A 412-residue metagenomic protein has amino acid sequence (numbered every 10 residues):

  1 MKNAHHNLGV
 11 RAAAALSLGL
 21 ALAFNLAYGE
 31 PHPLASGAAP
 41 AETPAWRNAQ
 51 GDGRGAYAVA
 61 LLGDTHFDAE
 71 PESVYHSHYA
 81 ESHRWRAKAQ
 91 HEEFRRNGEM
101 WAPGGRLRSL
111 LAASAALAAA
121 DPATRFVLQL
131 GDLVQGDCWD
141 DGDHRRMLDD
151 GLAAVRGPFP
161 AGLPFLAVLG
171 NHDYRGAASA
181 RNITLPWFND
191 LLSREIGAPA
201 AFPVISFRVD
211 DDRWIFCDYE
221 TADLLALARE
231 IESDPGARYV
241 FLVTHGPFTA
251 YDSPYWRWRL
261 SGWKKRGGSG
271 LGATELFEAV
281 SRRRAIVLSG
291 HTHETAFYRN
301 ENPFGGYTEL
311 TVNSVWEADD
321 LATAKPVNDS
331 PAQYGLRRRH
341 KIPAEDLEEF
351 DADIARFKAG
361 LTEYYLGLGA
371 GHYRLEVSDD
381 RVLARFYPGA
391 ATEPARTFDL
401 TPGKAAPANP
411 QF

Functional and structural regions predicted by a protein language model:
N3-A14: Bacterial N-terminal signal peptides that target proteins for export
A13-N25: Bacterial N-terminal signal peptides
Y28-G142: N-terminal active-site segment of His-dependent metallophosphoesterases
H32-G51, E72, C138-Y239, G262-G267 (+5 more regions): Extended active-site neighborhood of metal-dependent phosphoesterases/phosphodiesterases
A56-A69, R86-A89, R95-R96, D211-E220 (+2 more regions): Active-site-proximal beta-strand elements of phosphoester/diester hydrolases
D64, G131-D132, G170-N171, H245 (+1 more regions): Active-site glycine-centered loops adjacent to acidic/histidine catalytic or metal-binding residues that shape
A69-A102, P254-S269, V327-I342: A solvent-exposed, charged loop/short amphipathic helix patch at secondary-structure junctions
G236-W258: Short acidic, glycine-rich surface-loop motifs adjacent to enzyme active sites
